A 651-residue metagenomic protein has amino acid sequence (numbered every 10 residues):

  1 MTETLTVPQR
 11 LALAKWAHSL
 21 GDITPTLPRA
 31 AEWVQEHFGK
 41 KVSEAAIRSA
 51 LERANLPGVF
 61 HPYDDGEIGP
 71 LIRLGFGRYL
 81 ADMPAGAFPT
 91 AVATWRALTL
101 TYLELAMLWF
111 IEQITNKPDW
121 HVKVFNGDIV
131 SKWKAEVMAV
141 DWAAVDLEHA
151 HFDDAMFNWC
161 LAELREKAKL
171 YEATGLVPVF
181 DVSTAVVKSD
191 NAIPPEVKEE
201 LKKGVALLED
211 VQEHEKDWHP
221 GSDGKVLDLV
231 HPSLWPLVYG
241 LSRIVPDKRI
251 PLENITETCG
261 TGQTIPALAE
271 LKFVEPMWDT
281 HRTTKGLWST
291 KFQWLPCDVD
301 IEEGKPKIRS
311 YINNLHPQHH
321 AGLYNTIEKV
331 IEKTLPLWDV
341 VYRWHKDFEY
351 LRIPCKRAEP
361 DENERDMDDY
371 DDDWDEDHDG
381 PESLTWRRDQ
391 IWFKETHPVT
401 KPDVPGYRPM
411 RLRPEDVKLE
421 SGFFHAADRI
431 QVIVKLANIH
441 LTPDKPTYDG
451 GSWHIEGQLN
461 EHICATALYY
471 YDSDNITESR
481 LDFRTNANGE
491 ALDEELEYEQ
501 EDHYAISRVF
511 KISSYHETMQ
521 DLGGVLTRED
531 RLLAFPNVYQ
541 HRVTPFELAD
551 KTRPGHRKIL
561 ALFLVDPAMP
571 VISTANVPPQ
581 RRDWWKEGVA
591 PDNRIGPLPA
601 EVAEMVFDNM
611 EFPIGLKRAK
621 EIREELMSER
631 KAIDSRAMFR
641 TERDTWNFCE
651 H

Functional and structural regions predicted by a protein language model:
T2-K15: Basic, short loop/linker segments at the boundary and entry of helix-turn-helix/winged-helix-like folds
T2-T4, G21, R557-K558: Exposed regions on extracellular, virion, or secretory-pathway luminal proteins
L5-P8, I23-P25, F535-P536: Helix-boundary capping/turn motifs
L11, L27-A31, R48: Short amphipathic alpha-helical segments
L20-Q35: Short, charged amphipathic recognition helices of the HTH superfamily and cognate SANT/SANTA-like modules
Q35-G39, E52, H61-L532, V538-H651: Fe(II)/2-oxoglutarate oxygenase catalytic core
A46, A50-A54: Residues in the recognition helix of alpha-helical DNA-binding motifs
